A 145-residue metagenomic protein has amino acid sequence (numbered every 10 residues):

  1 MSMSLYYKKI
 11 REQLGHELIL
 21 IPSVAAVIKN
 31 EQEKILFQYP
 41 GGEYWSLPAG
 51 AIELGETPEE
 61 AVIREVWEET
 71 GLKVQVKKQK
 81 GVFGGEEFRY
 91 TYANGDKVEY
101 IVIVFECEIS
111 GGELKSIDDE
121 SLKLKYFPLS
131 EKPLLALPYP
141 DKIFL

Functional and structural regions predicted by a protein language model:
M1-A25: Acidic, metal-coordinating catalytic segment for phosphate/diphosphate chemistry, firing primarily on the Nudix
I21, G42, L47, V98-V102: Short connector loops at helix/strand junctions that flank enzyme active sites, especially segments positioning acidic
P22-V24, E33, I101-I103, L122: Change "...and in nucleic-acid phosphodiester-cleaving endonucleases..." to "...and in nucleic-acid processing enzymes
I28, V104-E108, K125-Y126: Short, well-ordered beta-strand micro-motif
N30-E69: Conserved Nudix-box catalytic region and its N-terminal flanking loop in Nudix hydrolases and closely related
W45, E113-L145: Nudix hydrolase/Nudix homology domain
K73-F83: A short coil-to-beta-strand element that immediately follows conserved catalytic motifs
F83-E113: Active-site-adjacent beta-strand/loop module that shapes the phosphate/pyrophosphate-binding cleft
